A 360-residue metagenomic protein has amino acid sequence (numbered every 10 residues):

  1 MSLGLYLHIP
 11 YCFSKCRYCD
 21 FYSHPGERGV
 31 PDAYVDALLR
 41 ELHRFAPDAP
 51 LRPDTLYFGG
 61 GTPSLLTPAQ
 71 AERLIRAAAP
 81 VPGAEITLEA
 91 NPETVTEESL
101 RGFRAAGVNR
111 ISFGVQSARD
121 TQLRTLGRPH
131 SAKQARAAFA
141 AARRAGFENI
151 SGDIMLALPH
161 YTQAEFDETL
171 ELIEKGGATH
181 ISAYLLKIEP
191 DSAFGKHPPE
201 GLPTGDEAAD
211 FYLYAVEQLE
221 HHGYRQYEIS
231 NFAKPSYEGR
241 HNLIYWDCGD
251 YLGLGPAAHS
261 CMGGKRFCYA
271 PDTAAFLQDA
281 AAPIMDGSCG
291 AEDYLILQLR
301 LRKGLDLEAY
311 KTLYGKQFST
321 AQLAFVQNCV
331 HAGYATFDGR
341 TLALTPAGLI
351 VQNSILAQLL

Functional and structural regions predicted by a protein language model:
M1-I9: Immediate flanking context of iron-sulfur cluster ligation sites
S2, S23-P47, R52-K316: C-terminal scaffold of the Radical SAM
P10-S23: Local cysteine-cluster metal-coordination motifs and their immediate loop/turn environment, predominantly Fe-S cluster
K316-N328: Short amphipathic alpha-helical interaction segments
H331-R340: A short, conserved structural fragment
T341-T345: Minor-groove-contacting beta-hairpin "wing" of winged helix-turn-helix DNA-binding domains
A347-L360: Short, amphipathic alpha-helical interaction segments positioned at domain boundaries
